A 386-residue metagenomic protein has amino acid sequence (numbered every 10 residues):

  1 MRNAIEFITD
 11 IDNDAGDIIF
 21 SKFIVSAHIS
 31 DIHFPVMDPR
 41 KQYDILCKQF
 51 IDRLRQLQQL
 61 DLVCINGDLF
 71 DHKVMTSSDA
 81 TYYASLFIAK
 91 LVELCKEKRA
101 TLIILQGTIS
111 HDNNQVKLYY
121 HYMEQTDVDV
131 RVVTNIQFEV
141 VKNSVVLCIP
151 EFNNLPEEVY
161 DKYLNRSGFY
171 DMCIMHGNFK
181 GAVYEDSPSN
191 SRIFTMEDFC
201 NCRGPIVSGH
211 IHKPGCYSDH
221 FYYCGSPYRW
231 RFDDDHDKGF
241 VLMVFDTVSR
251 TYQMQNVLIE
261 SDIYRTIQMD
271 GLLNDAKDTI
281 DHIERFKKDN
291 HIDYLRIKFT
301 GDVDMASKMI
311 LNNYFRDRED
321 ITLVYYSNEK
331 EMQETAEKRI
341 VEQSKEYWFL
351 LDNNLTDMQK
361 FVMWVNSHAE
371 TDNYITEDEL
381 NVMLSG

Functional and structural regions predicted by a protein language model:
M1-L86, Y160-F169, Y374, S385-G386: N-terminal active-site segment of His-dependent metallophosphoesterases
R2-S21, F245-G386: Accessory, non-catalytic peripheral segments of nucleic-acid enzymes
D17-A27, F138-C148, S167-M172, D219-F221 (+2 more regions): Beta-strand-turn-beta hairpins that frame and shape the catalytic cleft of phosphate-ester-processing enzymes
D31, D68, G107, V146 (+4 more regions): Divalent metal-coordination and catalytic microenvironments
H33-M37, D71-V74, I103-V116, E139 (+4 more regions): Active-site environment of divalent metal-dependent phosphoester hydrolases
E97-L102, N201-G204: A short helix->loop->beta-strand "cap" motif at the edges of active sites that frequently abuts
I103-E197: Conserved catalytic scaffold of divalent metal-dependent phosphoesterases
E185-R250: Conserved beta-sheet core of the metallophosphoesterase superfamily
